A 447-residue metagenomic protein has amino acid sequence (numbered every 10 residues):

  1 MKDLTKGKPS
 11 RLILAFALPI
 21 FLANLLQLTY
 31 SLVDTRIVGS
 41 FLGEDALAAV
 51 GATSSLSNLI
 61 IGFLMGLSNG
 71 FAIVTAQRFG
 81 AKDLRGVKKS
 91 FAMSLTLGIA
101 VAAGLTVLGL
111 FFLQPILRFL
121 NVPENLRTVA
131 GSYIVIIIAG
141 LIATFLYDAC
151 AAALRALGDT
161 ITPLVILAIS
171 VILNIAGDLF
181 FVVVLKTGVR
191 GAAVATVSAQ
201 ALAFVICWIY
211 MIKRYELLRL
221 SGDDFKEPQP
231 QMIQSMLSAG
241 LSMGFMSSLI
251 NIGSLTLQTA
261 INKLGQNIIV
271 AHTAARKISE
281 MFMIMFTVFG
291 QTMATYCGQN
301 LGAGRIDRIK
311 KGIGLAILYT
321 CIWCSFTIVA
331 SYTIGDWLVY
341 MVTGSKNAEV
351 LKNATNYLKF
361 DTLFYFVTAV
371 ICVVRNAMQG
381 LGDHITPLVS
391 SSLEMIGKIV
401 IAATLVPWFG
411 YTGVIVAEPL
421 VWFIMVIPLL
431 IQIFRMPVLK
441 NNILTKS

Functional and structural regions predicted by a protein language model:
M1-A17, T75-G140, V184-L241, C297-F364 (+1 more regions): Short alpha-helical transmembrane segments in multi-pass integral membrane proteins
L4-L42, S55-G70, V74, I99-T106 (+4 more regions): N-terminal transmembrane alpha-helices
A15-D34, I136, Y147, S170 (+4 more regions): Transmembrane helical elements of multi-pass membrane transporters/channels
I20, N24, R36, I73 (+15 more regions): Transmembrane alpha-helix boundary and packing residues in multipass membrane permease domains and related
T29-A48, L117-E124, F180-T187, S248-K277 (+4 more regions): Helix-terminus/linker motif at the lipid-water interface of multi-pass membrane proteins
V38-N58, E124-S132, V189-R190, Q231-A239 (+4 more regions): Interfacial/gating helices of multi-pass transporter permease domains
L47-V107, T144-P163, A271-G335, T368-S390: Small-residue-rich hydrophobic transmembrane alpha-helices
S68, I136-R155, P163-V171, A192-C207 (+4 more regions): Short runs within selected transmembrane alpha-helices of multi-pass transporters and secretion channels
